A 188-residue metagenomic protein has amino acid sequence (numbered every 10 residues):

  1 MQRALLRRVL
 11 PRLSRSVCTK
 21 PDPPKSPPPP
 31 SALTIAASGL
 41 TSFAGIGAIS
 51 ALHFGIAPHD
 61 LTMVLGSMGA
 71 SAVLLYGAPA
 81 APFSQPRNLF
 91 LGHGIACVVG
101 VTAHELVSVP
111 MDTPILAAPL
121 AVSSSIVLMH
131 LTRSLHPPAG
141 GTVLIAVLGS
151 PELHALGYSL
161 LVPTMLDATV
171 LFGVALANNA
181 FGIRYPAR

Functional and structural regions predicted by a protein language model:
Q2-L128, H154-R188: Alpha-helical transmembrane segments and their membrane-interface boundaries that form or gate the permeation pathway
T62, T132-P138: Short helix-coil transition sites and intra-membrane helix breaks within transmembrane domains of multi-pass
M129-R133, T142-V143: Hydrophobic alpha-helical membrane segments
G140-L148: Re-entrant/interfacial helical elements at transmembrane boundaries that shape and gate the permeation pathway
S150-E152: Short Gly/Pro-enriched loop/turn and capping motifs at secondary-structure junctions
